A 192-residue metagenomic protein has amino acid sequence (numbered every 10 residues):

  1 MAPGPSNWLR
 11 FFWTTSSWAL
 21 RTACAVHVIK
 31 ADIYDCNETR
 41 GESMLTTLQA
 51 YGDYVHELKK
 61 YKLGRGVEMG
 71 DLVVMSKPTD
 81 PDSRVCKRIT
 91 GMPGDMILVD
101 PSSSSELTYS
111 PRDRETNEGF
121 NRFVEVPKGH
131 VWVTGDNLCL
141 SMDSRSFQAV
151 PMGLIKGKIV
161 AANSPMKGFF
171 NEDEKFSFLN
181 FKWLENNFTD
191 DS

Functional and structural regions predicted by a protein language model:
M1-C86, S104-S105, Q148-S192: Protein maturation boundaries and topogenic segments
L48-Y51, E68-M69, M92, V126-P127 (+1 more regions): Residue-level recognition of short, solvent-exposed, well-ordered loop/turn junctions that link secondary-structure
H56-E57, M75, V99, V133 (+1 more regions): A generic structural signal for residues embedded in beta-strands
K62, D80, I97, C139-L140: Solvent-exposed loop/turn segments at secondary-structure junctions within structured extracellular/periplasmic domains
T90-L107: Acidic, glycine-rich loop-and-strand cores that form catalytic or ligand-binding grooves in diverse globular domains
Y109-E118: Short, surface-exposed loop/helix-turn segments at secondary-structure junctions that function as lids/hinges flanking
G119-P165: Soluble extracytoplasmic domains of inner/organellar membrane proteins
